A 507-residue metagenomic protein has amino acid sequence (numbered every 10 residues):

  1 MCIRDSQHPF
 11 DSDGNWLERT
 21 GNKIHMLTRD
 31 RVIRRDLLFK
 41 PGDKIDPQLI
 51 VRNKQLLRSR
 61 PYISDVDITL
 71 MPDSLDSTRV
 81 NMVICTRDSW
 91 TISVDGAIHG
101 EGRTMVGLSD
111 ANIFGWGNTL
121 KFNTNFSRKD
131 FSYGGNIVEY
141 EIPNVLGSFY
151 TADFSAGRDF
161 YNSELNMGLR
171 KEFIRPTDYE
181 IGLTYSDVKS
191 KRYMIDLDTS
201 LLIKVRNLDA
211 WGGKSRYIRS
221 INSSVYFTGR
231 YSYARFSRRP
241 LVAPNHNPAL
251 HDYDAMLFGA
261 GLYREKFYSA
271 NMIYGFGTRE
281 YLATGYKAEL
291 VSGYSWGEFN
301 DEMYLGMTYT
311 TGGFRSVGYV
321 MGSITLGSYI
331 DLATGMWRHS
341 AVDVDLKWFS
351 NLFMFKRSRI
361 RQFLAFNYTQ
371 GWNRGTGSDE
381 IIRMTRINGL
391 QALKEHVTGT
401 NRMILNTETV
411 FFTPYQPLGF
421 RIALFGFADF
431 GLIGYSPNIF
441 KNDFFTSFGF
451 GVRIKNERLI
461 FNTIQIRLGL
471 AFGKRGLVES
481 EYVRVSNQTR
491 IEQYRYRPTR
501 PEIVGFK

Functional and structural regions predicted by a protein language model:
R4-G107, N123-N125, I137-E141, A156-S163 (+2 more regions): Periplasmic polypeptide-binding modules associated with outer-membrane biogenesis and secretion
L37, W90-G100, T104-N112, G117-R128 (+9 more regions): Transmembrane beta-strand segments that form the barrel wall of outer-membrane beta-barrel proteins
I63, S89, I113-G115, P143-G147 (+7 more regions): Outer-membrane beta-barrel channels and translocator barrels
T78-V80, W90-I92, T104, W116-L120 (+13 more regions): Outer-envelope beta-barrel architecture signal
G100-T104, S132-N136, Y161-L165, L202-A210 (+6 more regions): Residues that define the transmembrane beta-barrel architecture of outer-membrane proteins
Y133-E139, E164-R170, G182-T184, R192-T199 (+7 more regions): Outer-membrane beta-barrel translocator domains and adjoining extracellular loop/strand segments of Gram-negative
Y140-P244: Transmembrane beta-barrel wall of Gram-negative outer-membrane proteins
A288-W296, E302-K507: C-terminal transmembrane beta-barrel domains of outer membrane proteins
